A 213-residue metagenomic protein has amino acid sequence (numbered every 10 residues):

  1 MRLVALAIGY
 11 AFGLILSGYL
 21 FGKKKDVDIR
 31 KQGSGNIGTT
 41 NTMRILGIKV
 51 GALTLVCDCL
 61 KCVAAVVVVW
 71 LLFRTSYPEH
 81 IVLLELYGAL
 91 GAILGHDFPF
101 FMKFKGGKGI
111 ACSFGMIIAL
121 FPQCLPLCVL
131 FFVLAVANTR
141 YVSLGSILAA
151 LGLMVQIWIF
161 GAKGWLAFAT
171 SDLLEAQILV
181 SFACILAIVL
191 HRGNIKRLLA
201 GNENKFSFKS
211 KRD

Functional and structural regions predicted by a protein language model:
M1-A5, V66-L86, I118-L125, I159-L179: Helix-coil boundary and interhelical linker segments in multi-pass alpha-helical membrane proteins
A5, G9, G13-L14, G18 (+13 more regions): Alpha-helical transmembrane segments in multi-pass membrane proteins
G18-Y19, K23, G95-K105, F131-R140 (+1 more regions): C-terminal ends of transmembrane helices
Y19-K49, G106, K196-D213: Cytosolic, membrane-interface loops and tails of multi-pass inner-membrane proteins
D28-T39, F101-F114, Y141-A150: Short, non-helical or kinked segments that cap or interrupt transmembrane helices
M43-I48, V69-F73, G109-T139, G152-G161: Interfacial segments of multi-pass membrane proteins
F132-F160, G164, F168-L174, I178 (+1 more regions): Canonical bilayer-spanning transmembrane alpha-helix
A167-D213: C-terminal membrane-associated helical module and adjoining short loops/tails
